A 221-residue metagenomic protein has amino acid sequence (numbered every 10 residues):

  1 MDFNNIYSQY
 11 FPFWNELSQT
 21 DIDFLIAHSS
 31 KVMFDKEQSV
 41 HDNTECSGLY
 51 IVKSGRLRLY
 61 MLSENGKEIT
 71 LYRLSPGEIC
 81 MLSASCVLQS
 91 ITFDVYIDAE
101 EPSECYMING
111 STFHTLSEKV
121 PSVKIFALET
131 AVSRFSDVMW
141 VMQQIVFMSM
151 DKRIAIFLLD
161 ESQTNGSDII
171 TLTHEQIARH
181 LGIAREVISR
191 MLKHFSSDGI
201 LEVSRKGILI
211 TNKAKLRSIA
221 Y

Functional and structural regions predicted by a protein language model:
M1-D35, I79, A84-L88: Cyclic nucleotide-binding regulatory module and flanking cytosolic helices
H28, S39-L49, K67-I69, T92-F93: A short beta-loop-beta micro-motif enriched in histidine and acidic residues
E37, S47-Y60, S75-G77: Glycine- and acidic-residue-biased ligand/ion/polar-headgroup-sensing regions
Y60-E64, D98-E100: A generic structural motif
R73-E129: Cyclic-nucleotide recognition modules
E101, E118-G182: Polybasic "coupling" helices that flank or enter modular domains
L159-Y221: Phosphate-/nucleic-acid-contacting segments
